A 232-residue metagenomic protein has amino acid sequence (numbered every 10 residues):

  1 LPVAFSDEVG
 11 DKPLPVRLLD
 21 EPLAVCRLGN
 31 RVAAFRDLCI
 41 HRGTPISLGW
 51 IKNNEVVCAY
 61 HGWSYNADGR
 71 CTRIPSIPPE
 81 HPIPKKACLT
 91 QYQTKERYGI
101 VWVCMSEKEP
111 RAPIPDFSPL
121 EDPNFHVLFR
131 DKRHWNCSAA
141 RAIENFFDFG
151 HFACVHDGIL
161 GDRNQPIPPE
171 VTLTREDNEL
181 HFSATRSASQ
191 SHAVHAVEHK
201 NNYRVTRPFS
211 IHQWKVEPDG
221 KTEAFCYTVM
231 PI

Functional and structural regions predicted by a protein language model:
V3-D122, V127, A224: Rieske [2Fe-2S] iron-sulfur-binding domain
E109-I232: C-terminal catalytic domain of Rieske-type non-heme iron oxygenases
